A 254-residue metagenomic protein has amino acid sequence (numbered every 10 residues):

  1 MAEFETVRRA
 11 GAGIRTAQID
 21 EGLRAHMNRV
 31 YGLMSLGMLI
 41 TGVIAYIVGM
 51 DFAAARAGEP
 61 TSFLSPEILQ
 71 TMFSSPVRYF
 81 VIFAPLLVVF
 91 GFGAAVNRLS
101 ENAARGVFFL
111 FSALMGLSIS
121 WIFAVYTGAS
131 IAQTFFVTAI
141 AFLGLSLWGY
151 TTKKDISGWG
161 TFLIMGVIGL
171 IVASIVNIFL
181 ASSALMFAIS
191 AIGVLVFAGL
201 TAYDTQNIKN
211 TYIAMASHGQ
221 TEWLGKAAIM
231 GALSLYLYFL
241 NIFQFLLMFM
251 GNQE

Functional and structural regions predicted by a protein language model:
M1-E254: A hydrophobic alpha-helical transmembrane-helix feature that marks the membrane cores and membrane-interface segments
